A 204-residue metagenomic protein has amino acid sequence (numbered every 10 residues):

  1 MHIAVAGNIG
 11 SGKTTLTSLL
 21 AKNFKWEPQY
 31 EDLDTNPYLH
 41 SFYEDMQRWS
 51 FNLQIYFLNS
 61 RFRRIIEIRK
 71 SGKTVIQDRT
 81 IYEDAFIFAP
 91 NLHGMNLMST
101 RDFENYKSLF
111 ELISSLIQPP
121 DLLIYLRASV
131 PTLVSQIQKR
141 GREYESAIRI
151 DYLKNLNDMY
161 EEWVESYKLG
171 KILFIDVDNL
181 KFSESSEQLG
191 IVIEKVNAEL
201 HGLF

Functional and structural regions predicted by a protein language model:
V5: Hydrophobic anchor at the beta1->P-loop junction of P-loop NTPases
N8: P-loop (Walker A) phosphate-binding loop of NTP-binding proteins
K13: Conserved lysine of the Walker
L16-T17: Post-Walker A alpha-helix
K22-S60: Conserved substrate/cofactor phosphate-moiety recognition/catalytic segment in nucleotide-dependent phosphotransferases
W49, L53-Q118: Glycine-rich phosphate-binding loop used to anchor ATP phosphates in small-molecule kinases, encompassing both
I87-M159: A glycine- and Lys/Arg-enriched "phosphate-lid" helix/loop adjacent to the NTP-binding pocket of small-molecule kinases
V134-F204: NTP-dependent small-molecule kinase module
